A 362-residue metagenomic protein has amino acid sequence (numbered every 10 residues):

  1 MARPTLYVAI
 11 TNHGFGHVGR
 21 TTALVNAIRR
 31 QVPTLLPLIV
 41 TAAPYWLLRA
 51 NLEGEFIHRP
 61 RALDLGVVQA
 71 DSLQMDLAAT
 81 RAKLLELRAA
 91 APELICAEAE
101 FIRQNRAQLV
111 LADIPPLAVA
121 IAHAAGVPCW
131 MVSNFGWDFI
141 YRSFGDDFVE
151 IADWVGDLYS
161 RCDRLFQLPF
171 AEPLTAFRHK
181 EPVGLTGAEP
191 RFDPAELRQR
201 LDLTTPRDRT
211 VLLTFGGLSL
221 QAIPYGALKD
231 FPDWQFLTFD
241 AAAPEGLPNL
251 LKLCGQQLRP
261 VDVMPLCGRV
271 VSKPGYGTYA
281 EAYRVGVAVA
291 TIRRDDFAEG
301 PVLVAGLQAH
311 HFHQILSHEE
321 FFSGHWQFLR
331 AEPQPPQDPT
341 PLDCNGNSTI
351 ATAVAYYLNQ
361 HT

Functional and structural regions predicted by a protein language model:
A2-G14: Nucleotide-activated donor-dependent transferases that construct or modify glycoconjugates
V18-R29: Short amphipathic alpha-helix
L24-V25, A188, F192-R269: Donor-nucleotide binding loops and adjacent catalytic segments primarily of GT-B fold Leloir glycosyltransferases
T34-A89: Conserved nucleotide-sugar phosphate-binding/catalytic loop shared by glycosyltransferases and other
A97-G156: Conserved nucleotide-sugar donor-interacting segment of glycosyltransferase catalytic cores, predominantly GT-B
L109-D113, R259-V302: A donor-sugar binding/catalytic signature common to diverse glycosyltransferases and related nucleotide-sugar
Y141-L220: A nucleotide-sugar donor-handling region in carbohydrate enzymes
Q327-T362: C-terminal amphipathic helix plus adjacent low-complexity, charged tail appended to glycosyltransferase catalytic
